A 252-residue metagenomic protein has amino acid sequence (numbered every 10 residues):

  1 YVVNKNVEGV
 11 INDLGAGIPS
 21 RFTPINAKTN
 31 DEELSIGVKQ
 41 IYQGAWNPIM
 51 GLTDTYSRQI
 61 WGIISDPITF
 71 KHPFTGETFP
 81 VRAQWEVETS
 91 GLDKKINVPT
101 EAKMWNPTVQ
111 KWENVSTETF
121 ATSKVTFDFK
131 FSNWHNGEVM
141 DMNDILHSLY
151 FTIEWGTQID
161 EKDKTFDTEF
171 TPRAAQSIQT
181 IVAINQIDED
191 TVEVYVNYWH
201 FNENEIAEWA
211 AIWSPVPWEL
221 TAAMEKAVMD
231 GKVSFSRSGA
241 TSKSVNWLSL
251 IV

Functional and structural regions predicted by a protein language model:
Y1-V252: The feature preferentially marks the first beta-strand/turn patch immediately downstream of a bacterial lipoprotein
